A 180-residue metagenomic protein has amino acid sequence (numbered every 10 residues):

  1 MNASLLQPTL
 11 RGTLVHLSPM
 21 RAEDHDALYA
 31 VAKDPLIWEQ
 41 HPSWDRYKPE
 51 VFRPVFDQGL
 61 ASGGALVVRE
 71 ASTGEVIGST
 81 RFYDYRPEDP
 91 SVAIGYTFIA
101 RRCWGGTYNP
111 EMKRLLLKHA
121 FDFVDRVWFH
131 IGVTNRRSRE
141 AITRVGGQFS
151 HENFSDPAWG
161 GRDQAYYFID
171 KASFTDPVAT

Functional and structural regions predicted by a protein language model:
M1-P54, A172-T180: A short, well-structured alpha-helix characteristic of acyl/acetyltransferase catalytic modules
V67, E75-D84, A93: Conserved beta-strand in the GNAT
R69, G95-Y108, G132: A short, internal acetyl-CoA/4′-phosphopantetheine-binding micro-motif in the GNAT/acyltransferase core
Y85-I94, W104, Y108, D125: A conserved beta-turn-beta hairpin within the catalytic core of GNAT-like acetyltransferases that forms part
G105-H119, E140, R144: Conserved acetyl-CoA-binding loop-helix of GNAT-fold acetyltransferases
D122-G132: Conserved GNAT acetyl-CoA-binding A-motif
H130, Q148-Q164: Conserved catalytic-core motifs of GNAT/GCN5-like acyltransferases
N135-H151: Conserved active-site alpha-helix within GNAT-family acetyltransferase domains
